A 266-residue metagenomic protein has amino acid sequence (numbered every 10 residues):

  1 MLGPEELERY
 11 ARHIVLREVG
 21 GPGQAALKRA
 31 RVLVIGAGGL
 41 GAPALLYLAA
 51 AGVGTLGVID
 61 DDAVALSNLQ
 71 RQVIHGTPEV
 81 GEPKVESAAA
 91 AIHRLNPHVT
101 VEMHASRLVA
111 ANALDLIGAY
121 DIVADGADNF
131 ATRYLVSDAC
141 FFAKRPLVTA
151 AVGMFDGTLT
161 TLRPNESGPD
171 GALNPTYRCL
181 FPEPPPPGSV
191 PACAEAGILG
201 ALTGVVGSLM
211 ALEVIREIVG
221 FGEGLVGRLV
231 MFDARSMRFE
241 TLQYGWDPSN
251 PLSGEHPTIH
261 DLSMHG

Functional and structural regions predicted by a protein language model:
M1-G266: Adenine nucleotide-associated cytosolic modules
